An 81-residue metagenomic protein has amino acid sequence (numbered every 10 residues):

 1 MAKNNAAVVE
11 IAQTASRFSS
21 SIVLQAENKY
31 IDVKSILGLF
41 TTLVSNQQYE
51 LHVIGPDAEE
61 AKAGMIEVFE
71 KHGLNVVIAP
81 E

Functional and structural regions predicted by a protein language model:
M1-A6, N75, A79: Short, charge-rich amphipathic segments
K3-R17, D32-S45, E59, A63-I66: Amphipathic alpha-helical interaction surfaces in cytosolic regulatory modules
F18-S19, G73: Conserved NTP-handling cores and scaffolds of large molecular machines
S20-I22, Q47-L51: Conserved beta-strand core positions
Q25-N28: Short, glycine-/small-residue-enriched flexible loop/hinge segments at domain edges that mediate gating
E50-E81: C-terminal structural segments of small proteins and small subunits
